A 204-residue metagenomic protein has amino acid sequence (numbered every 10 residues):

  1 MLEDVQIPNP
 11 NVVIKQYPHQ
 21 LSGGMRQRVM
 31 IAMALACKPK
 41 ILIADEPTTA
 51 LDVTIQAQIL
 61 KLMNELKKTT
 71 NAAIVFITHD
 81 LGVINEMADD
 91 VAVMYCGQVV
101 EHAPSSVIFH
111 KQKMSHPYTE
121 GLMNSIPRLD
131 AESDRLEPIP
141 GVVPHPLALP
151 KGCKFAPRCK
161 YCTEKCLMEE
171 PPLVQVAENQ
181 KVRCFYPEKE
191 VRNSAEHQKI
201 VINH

Functional and structural regions predicted by a protein language model:
L2-V12, E120-N124: Conserved ABC ATPase "signature" region
V12-Y17, D134: Interfacial catalytic loop of ABC nucleotide-binding domains
Y17-L21, M25: Conserved ABC ATPase signature
R26-M30, Q56-I59: ABC ATPase nucleotide-binding domain signature region
K38, I43, P47, L51 (+1 more regions): P-loop NTP-binding/switch modules centered on Walker-like glycine-rich loops
P104-H204: Short catalytic/signature loops enriched in Gly
